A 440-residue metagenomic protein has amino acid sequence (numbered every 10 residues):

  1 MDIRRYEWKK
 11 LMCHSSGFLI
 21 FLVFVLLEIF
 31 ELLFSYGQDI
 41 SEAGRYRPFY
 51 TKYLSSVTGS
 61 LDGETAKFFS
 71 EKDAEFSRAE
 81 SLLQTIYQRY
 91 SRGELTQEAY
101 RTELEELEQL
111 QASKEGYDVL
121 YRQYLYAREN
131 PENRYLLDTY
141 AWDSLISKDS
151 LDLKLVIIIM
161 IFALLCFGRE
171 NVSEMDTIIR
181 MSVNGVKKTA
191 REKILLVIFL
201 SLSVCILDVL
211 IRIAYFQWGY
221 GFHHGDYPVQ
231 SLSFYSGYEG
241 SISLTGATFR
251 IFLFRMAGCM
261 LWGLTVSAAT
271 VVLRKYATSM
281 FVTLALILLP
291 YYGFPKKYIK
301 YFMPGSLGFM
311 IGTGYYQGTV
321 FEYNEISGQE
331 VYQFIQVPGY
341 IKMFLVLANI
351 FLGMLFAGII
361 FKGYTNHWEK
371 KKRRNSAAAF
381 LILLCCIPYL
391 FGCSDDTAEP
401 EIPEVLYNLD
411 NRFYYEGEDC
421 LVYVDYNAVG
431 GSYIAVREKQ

Functional and structural regions predicted by a protein language model:
M1-I20: Aromatic- and glycine-rich beta-strand/loop motifs that create alpha-glucan
S16-L26, E31, G258-V266, T319-K372 (+2 more regions): Alpha-helical transmembrane segments of multi-pass membrane transporters/translocases
F21-F24, A277-P290, F380-I382: Central hydrophobic cores of alpha-helical transmembrane segments in multi-pass integral membrane proteins
V25-T65, V119-E170, R191-V272, Y292-F294 (+1 more regions): Secretory targeting signals
G37-G116, L120: Membrane-proximal extracellular/periplasmic loop immediately following the first transmembrane helix
R180-V186: Short helix-to-coil transition segments within interhelical loops that connect adjacent transmembrane helices
P400-E438: Beta-strand-rich domains and repeat architectures in extracellular enzymes and scaffolds, especially beta-propellers
